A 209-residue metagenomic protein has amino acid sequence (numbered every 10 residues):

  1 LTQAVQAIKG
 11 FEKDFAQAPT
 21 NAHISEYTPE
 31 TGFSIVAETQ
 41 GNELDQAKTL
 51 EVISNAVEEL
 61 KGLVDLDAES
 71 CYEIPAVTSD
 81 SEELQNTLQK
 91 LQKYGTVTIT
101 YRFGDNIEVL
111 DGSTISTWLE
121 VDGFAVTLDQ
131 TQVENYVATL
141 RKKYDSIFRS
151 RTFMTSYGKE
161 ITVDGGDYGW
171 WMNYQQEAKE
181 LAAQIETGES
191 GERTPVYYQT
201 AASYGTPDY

Functional and structural regions predicted by a protein language model:
L1-Y209: Surface-exposed, secretory/extracytoplasmic low-complexity segments enriched in Ser/Thr/Asn/Gly/Pro
